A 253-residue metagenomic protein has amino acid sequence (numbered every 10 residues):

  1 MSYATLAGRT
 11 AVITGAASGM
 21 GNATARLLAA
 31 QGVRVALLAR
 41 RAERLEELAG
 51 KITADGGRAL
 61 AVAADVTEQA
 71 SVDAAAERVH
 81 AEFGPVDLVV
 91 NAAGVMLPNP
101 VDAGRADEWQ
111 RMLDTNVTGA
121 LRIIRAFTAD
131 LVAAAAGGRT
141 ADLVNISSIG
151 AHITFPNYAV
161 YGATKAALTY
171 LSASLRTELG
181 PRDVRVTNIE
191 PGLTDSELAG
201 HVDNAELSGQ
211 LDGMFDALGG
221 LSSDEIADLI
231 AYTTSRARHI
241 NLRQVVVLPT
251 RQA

Functional and structural regions predicted by a protein language model:
T10, A17-S18: Conserved glycine-rich cofactor-binding loop
V33-E47: Conserved glycine-rich Rossmann-like NAD(P)H-binding loop of the short-chain dehydrogenase/reductase
P100-V101, R105-L113: Substrate-binding pocket helix/loop in short-chain dehydrogenase/reductase
D102, I153-A159: Active-site loop immediately N-terminal to the catalytic Tyr-X3-Lys motif of short-chain dehydrogenase/reductase
I124, T164: Active-site helix of classical SDR
S148: Residue(s) in the substrate-gating loop at a strand-loop-helix junction that position the organic substrate next
N188-I189, S208-A253: C-terminal helical subdomain
